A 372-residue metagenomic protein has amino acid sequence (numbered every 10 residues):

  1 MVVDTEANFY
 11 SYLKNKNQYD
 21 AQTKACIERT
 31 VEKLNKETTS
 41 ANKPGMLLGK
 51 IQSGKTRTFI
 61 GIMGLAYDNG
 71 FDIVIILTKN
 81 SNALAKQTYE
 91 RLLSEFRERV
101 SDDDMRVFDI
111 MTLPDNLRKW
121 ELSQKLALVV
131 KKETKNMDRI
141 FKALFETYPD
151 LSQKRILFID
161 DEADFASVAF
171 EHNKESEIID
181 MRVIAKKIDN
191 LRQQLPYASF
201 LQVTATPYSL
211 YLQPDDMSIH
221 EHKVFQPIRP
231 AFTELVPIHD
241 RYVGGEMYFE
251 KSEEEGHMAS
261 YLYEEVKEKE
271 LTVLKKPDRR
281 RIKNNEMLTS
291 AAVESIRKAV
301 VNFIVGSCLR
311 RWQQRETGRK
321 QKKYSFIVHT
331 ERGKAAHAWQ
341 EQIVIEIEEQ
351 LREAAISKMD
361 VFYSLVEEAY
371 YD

Functional and structural regions predicted by a protein language model:
M1-T38: Pre-P-loop entry segment of helicase/translocase ATPase cores
S40-L47, D72-I73, Q124-L126, K322-F326: Pre-Walker A (Motif I) flank of P-loop NTPase domains
A41-F59: Walker A/P-loop
T56-G70: Walker A/P-loop NTP-binding motif
D72-F96, R332-A335: Conserved Walker A/P-loop ATP-binding site and its immediately adjacent core in helicase/helicase-like ATPase domains
Y89, E98-R106, R155-A163, K174 (+2 more regions): Conserved C-terminal RecA-like helicase domain
F108-I159, S167-L191: Conserved RecA-like ASCE ATPase "motif II neighborhood" in helicase/translocase motors
K154-D160, F170-Q313, S325, M359-E368: Conserved P-loop NTPase catalytic core
